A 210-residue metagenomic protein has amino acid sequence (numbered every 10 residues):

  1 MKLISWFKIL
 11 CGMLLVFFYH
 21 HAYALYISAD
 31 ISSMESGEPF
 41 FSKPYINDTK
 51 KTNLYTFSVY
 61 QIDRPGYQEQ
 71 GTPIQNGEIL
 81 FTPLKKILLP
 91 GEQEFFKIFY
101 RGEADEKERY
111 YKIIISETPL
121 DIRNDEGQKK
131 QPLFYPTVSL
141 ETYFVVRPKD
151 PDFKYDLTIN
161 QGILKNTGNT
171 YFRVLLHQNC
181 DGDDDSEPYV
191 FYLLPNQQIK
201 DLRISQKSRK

Functional and structural regions predicted by a protein language model:
M1-K8: Positively charged n-region of N-terminal signal peptides that target proteins for export
K8-F18: Bacterial N-terminal signal peptides
F18-A24: Sec/Tat signal peptide C-region and signal peptidase I cleavage site
A24-T49, K85, D150-L157, V190: Beta-sheet-dominated interaction scaffolds and their linkers
K43-T49, G162-T170: Asparagine-centered strand-capping/turn motif at beta-strand->loop junctions
K50-I74, S116, N169-D185: Short acidic, flexible loop segments centered on an aromatic residue
Q70-E103, D183-S208: Intrinsically disordered, low-complexity Pro/Gly/Ser/Thr-rich segments with frequent PxxP/GP/PP motifs and embedded
R101-P151, K207-K210: Terminal connector regions
